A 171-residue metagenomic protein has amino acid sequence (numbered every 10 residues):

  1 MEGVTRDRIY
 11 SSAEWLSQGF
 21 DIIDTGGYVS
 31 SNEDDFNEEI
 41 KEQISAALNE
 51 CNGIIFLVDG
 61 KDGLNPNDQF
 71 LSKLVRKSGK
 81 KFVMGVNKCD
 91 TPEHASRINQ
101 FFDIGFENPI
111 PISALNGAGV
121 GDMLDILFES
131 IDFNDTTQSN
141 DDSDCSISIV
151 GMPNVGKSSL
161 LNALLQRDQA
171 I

Functional and structural regions predicted by a protein language model:
M1-G19, S139-D142, L165-I171: Switch I (effector-binding) loop of TRAFAC-class P-loop GTPase G-domains
E2-V4, G27-V29, K61-G63, K88-E93 (+1 more regions): Conserved nucleotide-binding/hydrolysis micro-motifs of P-loop NTPases
S11-F20, E39-P109: Conserved C-terminal guanine-recognition region of P-loop GTPase G domains, centered on the G4
G26-G27, N52, D59, L165: Short glycine-/small-residue-rich Rossmann-like dinucleotide-binding loops
G27-I40, A170: Flexible beta-alpha connector loops of hexameric P-loop NTPases
K80-V83, K88-S146: Canonical P-loop GTPase G-domain recognition
I147-Q166: Glycine-rich phosphate-binding P-loop
